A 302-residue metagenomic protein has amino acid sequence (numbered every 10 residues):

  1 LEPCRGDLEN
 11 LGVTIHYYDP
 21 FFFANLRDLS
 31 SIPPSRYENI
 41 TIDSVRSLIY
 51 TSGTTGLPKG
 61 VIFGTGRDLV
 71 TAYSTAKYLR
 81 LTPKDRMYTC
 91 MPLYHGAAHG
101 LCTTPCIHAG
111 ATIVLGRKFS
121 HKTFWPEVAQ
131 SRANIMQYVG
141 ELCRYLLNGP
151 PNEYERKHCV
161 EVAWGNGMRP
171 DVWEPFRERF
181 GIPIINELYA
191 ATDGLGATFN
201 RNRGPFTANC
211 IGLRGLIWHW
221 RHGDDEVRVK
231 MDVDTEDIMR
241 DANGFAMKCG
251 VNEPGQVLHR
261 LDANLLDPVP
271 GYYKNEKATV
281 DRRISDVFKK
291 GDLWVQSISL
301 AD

Functional and structural regions predicted by a protein language model:
L1, T14-P20, K59-I62, T89-C90 (+2 more regions): Short beta-strand->loop structural element characteristic of the AMP-binding/adenylate-forming
L1-L29, S35-N39: Structural core segment of the AMP-binding/adenylate-forming
I15-Y18, S31-Y50, L57, R80-R86: Conserved pre-ATP/AMP-binding loop-to-beta segment of ANL
V45, T51-T54, M87, L93 (+4 more regions): Conserved S/T- and glycine-rich ATP-binding loop of Class I adenylate-forming
L69-R86, Y94-N134: Conserved AMP-binding/adenylation subdomain of ANL enzymes
H108, Q130-Y138, L147-D234, A246 (+2 more regions): Gly/Ser/Thr-rich phosphate-binding loop
G244-D302: Conserved ATP-binding/catalytic segment of the ANL
